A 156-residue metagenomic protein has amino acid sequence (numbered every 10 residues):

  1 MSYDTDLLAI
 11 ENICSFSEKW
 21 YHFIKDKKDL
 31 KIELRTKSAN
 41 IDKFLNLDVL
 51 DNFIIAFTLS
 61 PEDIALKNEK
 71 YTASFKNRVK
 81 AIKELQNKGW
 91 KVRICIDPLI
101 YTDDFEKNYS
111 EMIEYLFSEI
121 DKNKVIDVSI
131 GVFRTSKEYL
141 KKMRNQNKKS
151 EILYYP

Functional and structural regions predicted by a protein language model:
M1-F44, V49-K80, K91-C95, V125-G131: Core AdoMet radical
Y3, I10, Y21, Y71 (+5 more regions): Sequence-level detector for tyrosine residue identity
N12-S15, I41-V49, F105-I113, Y139-R144: Distinct, well-ordered alpha-helical segments
D29, D121, K148-K149: Residue-level recognition of short, structured coil/turn motifs that connect secondary structure elements
R78-Y139: Conserved C-terminal portion of the radical SAM core fold that forms the substrate/S-adenosylmethionine-binding
K141-P156: Acidic, Ser/Thr-rich peripheral helices and adjacent loops at domain boundaries
